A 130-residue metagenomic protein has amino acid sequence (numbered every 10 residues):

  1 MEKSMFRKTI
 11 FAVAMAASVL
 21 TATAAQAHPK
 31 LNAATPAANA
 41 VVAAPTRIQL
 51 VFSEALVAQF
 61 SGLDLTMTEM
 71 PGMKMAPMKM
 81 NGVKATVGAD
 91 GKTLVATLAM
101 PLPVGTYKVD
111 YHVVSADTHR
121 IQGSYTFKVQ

Functional and structural regions predicted by a protein language model:
E2-V13: Bacterial N-terminal signal peptides that target proteins for export
A12, A37, I48, V95-A96: Residue-level detector of alpha-helix boundaries and kinks
A22-A24: N-terminal signal peptide c-region/cleavage motif recognized by signal peptidases
Q26-D64: N-terminal non-catalytic regions of secreted/periplasmic and cell-surface proteins
A40-A43, V57-F127: Acidic, low-complexity Ser/Thr/Gly/Pro-rich repeat segments typical of extracellular/periplasmic and surface-exposed
